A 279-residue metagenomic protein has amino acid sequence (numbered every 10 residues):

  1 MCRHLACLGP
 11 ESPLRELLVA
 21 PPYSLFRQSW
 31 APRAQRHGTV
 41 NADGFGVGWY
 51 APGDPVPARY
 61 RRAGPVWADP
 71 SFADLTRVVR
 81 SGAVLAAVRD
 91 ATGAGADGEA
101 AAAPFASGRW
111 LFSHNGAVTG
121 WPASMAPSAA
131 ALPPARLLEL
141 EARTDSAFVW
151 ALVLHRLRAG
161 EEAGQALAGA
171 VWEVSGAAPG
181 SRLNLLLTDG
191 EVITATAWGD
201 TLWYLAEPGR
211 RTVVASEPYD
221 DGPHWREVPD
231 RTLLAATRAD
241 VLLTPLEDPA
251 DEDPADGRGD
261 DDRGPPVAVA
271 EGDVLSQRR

Functional and structural regions predicted by a protein language model:
M1-G64, A195, R231-L233, A239-E252 (+1 more regions): Extreme N-terminus nucleophile/cap motif
C2, W110-G120: Conserved beta-strand-loop-short alpha-helix elements that form and flank the Mn2+/Mg2+-coordinating active site
P10, A87-D90, N115, G190 (+3 more regions): Fold-independent oxyanion-binding glycine-rich loops and adjacent beta-strand/coil segments at enzyme active sites
S29-P32, R62-L75, G82, A86-G108 (+1 more regions): Short acidic (Asp/Glu) patches
A83, G160-A197: Catalytic core of PPM/PP2C metal-dependent serine/threonine phosphatase domains
A96, W121-S128: Cytochrome P450 core scaffold surrounding the K-helix E-X-X-R motif and the conserved "meander" helix-loop region
A129-L154: Long, charge-dense
W203-L233: A conserved acidic, glycine/proline-rich C-terminal tail/linker
